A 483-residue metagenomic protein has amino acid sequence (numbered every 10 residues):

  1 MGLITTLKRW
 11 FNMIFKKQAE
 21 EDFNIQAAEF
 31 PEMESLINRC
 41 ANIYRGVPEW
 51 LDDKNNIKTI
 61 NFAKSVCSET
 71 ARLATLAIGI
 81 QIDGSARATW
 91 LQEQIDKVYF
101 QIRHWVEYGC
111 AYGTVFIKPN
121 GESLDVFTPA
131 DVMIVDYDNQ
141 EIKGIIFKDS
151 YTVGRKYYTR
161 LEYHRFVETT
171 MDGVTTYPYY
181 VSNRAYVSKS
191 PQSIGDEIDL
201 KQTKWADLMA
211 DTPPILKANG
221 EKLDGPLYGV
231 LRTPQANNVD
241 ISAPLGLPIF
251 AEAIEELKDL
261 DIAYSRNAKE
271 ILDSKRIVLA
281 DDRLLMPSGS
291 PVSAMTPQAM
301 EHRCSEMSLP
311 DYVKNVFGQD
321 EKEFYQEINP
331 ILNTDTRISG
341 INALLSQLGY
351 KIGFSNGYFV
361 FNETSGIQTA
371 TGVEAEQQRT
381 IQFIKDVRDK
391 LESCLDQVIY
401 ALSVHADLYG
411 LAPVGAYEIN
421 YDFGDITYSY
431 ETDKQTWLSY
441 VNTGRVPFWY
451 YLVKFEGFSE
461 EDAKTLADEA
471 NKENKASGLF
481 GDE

Functional and structural regions predicted by a protein language model:
M1-G154, E483: Extended, helix-rich architectural segments
I14, V66, T70, A74-A77 (+7 more regions): Generic structural signal for hydrophobic core residues of well-folded globular domains
L36-I37, I43-Y44, R337, G357-F361 (+3 more regions): Extended hydrophobic-aromatic, low-complexity segments
A74-I78, K322-I328, A375-Q378, E473: Short glycine/proline-rich turn/loop motifs
V98-Y112, I117, N267-K275, N333-Y430 (+1 more regions): C-terminal amphipathic alpha-helical
F116-L247: Extended, regular secondary-structure scaffolds
M209-A375, I426: Extended, charged amphipathic alpha-helical segments
W437-E483: Activation/maturation switch segments at domain boundaries
